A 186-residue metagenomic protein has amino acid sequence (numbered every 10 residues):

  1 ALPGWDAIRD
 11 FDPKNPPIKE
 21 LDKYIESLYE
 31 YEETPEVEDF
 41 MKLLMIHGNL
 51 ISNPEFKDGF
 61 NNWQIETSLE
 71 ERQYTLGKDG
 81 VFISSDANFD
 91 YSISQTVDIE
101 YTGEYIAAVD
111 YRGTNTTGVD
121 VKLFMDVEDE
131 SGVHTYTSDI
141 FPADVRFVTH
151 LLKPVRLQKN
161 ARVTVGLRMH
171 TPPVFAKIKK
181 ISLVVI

Functional and structural regions predicted by a protein language model:
L2-I186: Extracellular and organelle-lumenal recognition/adhesion modules and their flexible linkers in secreted
